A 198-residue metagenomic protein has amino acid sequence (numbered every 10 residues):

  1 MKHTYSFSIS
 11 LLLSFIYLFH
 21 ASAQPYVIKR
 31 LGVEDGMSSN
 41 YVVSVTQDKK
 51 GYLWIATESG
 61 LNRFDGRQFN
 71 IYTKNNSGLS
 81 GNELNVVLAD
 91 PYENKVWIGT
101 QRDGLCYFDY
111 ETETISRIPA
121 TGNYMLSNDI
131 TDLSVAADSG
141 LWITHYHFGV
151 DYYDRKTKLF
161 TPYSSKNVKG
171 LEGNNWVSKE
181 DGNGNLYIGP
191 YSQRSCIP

Functional and structural regions predicted by a protein language model:
M1-P198: Carboxylate-rich, polar loop motifs that coordinate divalent cations or form catalytic acidic clusters
